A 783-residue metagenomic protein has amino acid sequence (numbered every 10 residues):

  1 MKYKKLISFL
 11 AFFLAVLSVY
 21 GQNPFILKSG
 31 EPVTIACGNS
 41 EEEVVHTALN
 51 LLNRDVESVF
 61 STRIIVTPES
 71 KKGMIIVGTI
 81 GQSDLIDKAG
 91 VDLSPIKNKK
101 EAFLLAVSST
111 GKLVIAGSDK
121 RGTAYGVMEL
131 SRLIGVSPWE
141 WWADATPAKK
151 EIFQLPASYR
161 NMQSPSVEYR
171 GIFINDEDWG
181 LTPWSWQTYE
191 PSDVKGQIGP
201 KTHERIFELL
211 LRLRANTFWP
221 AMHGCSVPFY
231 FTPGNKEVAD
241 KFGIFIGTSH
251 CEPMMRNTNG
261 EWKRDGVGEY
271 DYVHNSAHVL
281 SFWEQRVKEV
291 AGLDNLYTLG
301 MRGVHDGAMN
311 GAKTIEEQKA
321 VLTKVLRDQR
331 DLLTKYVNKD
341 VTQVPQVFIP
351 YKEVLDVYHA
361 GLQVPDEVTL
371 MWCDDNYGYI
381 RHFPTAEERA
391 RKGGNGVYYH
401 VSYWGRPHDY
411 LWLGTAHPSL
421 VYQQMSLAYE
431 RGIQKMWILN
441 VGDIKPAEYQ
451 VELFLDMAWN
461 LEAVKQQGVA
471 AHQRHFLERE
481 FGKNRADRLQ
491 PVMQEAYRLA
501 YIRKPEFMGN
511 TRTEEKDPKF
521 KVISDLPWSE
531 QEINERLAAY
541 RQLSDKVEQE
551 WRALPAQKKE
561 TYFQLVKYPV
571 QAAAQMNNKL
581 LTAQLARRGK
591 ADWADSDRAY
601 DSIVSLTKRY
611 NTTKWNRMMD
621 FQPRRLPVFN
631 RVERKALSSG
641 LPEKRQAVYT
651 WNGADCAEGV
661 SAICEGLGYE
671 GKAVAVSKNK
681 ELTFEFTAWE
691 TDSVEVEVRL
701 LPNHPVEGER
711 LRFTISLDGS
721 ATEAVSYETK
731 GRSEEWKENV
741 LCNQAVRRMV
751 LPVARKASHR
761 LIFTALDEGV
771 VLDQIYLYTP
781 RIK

Functional and structural regions predicted by a protein language model:
M1-P24: Bacterial Sec-dependent N-terminal signal peptides
Q22-S164: Contiguous, structured surface segment used for ligand recognition
G111-D144, F231-M255, R264-R286: Hydrophobic or amphipathic alpha-helical targeting/insertion segments
V114-G117, D178-P200, N216-S226, E261-H278 (+4 more regions): The substrate-binding groove and active-site-proximal loops of carbohydrate-active enzymes, especially glycoside
W139-K195, K201-A221, G393-G396: An acidic-aromatic substrate-binding cleft motif
A145-E151, Q473-P627: C-terminal non-catalytic alpha-helical accessory regions
K149-L155, H223, Y230, E237-K241 (+3 more regions): Gly/Pro-rich turn-and-neighbor structural signature
M619-K783: Extracytoplasmic
